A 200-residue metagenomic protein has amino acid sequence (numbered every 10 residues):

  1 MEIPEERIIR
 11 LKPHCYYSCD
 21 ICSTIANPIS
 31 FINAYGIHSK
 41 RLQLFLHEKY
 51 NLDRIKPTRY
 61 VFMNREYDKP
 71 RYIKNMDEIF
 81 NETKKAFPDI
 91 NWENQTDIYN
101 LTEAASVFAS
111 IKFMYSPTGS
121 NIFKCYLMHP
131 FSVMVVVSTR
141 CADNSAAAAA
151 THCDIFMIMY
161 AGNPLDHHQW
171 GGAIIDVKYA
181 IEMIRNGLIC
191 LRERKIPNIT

Functional and structural regions predicted by a protein language model:
M1-T200: The feature primarily captures lumenal catalytic ectodomains of type II secretory-pathway glycosyltransferases
